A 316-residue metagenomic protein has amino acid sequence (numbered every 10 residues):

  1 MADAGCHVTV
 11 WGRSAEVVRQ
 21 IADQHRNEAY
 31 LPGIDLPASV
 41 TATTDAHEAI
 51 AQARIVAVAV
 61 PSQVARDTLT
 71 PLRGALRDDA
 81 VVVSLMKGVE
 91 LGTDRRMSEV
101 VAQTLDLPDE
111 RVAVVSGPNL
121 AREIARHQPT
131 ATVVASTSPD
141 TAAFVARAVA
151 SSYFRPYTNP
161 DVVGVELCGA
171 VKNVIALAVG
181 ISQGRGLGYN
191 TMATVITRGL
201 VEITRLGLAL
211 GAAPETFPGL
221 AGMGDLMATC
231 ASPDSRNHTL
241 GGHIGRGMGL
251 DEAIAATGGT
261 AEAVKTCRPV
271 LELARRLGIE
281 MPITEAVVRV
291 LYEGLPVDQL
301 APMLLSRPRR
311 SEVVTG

Functional and structural regions predicted by a protein language model:
M1-I34, T44, P71: NAD(P)+-binding Rossmann beta1-loop-alpha1 motif at the extreme N-terminus of oxidoreductases
W11, A15, T43, H47 (+18 more regions): Electropositive phosphate-/nucleotide-binding environments in soluble metabolic enzymes
P32-T41, P108-E110, S152-F154, I279: A short helix-to-beta-strand connector/capping loop
L36, A42-A51, I55-P129, V145-R147: Rossmann-like NAD(P)(H) cofactor-binding subdomain of soluble oxidoreductases
V64, A75, V100, T104-R111 (+2 more regions): Internal alpha-helical scaffold of NAD(P)-dependent oxidoreductase catalytic cores
S84, E110-S116, P156-P160, P218-G219 (+1 more regions): General beta-strand structural signal in soluble alpha/beta enzymes
V179-Q183, L208-P218, G222, L226-G316: NAD(P)-dependent Rossmann-like dehydrogenase/reductase catalytic/cofactor-binding core
